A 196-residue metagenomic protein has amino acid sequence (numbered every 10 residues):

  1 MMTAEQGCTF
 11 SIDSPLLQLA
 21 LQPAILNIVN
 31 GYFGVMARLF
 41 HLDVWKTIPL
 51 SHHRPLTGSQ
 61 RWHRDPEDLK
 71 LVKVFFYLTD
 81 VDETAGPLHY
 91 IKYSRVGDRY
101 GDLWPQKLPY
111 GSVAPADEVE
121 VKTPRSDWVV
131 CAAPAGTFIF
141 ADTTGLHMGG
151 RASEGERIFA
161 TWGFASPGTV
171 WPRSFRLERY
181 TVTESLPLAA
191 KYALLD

Functional and structural regions predicted by a protein language model:
M1-Q60: Non-heme Fe(II)-dependent double-stranded beta-helix
V35, R64-E67, L78-P87, Y93-R95: Active-site region of the double-stranded beta-helix
F40-H41, S51, P55-G58, V72-K73 (+4 more regions): A short secondary-structure junction signal
L56-R61, V113-P124, F175-R179: Short, surface-exposed loop/helix-turn segments at secondary-structure junctions that function as lids/hinges flanking
S59-P66, G149: Histidine-centered catalytic micro-motifs
E67-E83, A132-A135, F140, G163-P167: Short, conserved beta-strand element in jelly-roll/cupin
E83-L146: Double-stranded beta-helix
Y100, P105, F138-F140, T144-D196: Non-heme Fe(II)/2-oxoglutarate
